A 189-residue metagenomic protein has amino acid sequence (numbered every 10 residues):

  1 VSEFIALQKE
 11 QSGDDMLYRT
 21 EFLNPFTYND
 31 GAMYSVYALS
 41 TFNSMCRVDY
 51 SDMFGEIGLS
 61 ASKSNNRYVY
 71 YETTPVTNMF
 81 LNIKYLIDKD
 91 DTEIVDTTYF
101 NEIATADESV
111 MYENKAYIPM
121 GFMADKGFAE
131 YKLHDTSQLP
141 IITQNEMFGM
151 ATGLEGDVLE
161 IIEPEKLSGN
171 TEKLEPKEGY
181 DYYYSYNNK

Functional and structural regions predicted by a protein language model:
L7-M79, I118, M123-V158: Extracytoplasmic/lumenal acceptor-recognition loop(s) of multi-pass membrane glycoenzymes
T77-K189: Flexible, solvent-exposed extracytoplasmic
